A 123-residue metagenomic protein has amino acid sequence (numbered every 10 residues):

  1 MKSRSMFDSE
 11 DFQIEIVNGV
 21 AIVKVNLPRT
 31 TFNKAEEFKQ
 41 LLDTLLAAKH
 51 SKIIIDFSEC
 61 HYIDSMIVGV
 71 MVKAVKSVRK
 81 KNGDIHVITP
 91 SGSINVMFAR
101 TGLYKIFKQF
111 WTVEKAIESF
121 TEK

Functional and structural regions predicted by a protein language model:
M1-I16, T121-K123: Non-catalytic signal-transmission and effector/linker regions of two-component phosphorelay proteins
D8-Q40: STAS-typified acidic loop motif
E15, I88, F110: General small-molecule cofactor/ligand-binding pocket signal
G19, G92, E114: Residues that form or immediately flank small-molecule/cofactor binding pockets and catalytic motifs
R29-F107: Amphipathic alpha-helical interaction surfaces in cytosolic regulatory modules
A99-R100, E118-E122: Short secondary-structure transition/capping segments
K108-A116: Short acidic-hydrophobic, aromatic-tinged amphipathic segments that line or gate anion-handling sites
